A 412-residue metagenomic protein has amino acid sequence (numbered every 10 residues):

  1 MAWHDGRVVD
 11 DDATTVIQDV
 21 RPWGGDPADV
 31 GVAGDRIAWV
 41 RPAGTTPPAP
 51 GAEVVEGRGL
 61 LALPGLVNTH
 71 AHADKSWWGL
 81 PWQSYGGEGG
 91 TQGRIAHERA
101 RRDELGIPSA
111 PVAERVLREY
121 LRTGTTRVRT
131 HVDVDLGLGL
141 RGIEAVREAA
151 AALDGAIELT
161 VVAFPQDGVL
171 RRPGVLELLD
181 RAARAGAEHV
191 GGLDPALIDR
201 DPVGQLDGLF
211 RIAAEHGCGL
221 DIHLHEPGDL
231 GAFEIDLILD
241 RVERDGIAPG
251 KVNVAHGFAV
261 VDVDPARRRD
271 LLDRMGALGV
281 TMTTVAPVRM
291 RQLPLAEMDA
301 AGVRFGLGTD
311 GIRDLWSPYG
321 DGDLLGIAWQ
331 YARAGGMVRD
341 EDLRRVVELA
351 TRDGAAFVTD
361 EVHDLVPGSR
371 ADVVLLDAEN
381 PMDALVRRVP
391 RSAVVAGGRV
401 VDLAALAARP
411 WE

Functional and structural regions predicted by a protein language model:
M1-A49, P381: N-terminal metal-binding scaffold of metallo-dependent hydrolase/deaminase domains
A2-Q18, P47-G90, I107, R122: Replace "His-x-His-based motif
V20, D35, G59, H70 (+9 more regions): Divalent metal-coordination and catalytic microenvironments
S76-S109, E234-N253, L271, D321-V338: Active-site gating loops and adjacent loop-to-helix segments of metal-dependent hydrolytic enzymes
W77-H131, G137-A152, E177-R184: Alpha-helical scaffold segments that flank or form the walls of functional sites
A156, A163-R172, R184-L293, R304 (+1 more regions): Active-site core of metal-dependent hydrolases
R244-V252, A296-A378: His/Asp/Glu-enriched, well-ordered alpha-helical/loop segment that forms or immediately abuts the divalent-metal
L365-E412: C-terminal cap of metal-dependent C-N hydrolases
